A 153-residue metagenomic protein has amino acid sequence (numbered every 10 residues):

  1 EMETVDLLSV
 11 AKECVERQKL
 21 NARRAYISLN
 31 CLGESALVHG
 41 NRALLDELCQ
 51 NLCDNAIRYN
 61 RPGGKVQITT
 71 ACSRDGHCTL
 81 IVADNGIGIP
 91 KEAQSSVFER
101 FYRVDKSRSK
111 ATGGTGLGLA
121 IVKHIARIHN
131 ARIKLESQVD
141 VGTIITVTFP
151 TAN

Functional and structural regions predicted by a protein language model:
E1, G33, L37-G40: Conserved micro-motifs of the catalytic ATP-binding
E1-E16, C72: A conserved beta-strand-to-alpha-helix junction within the catalytic ATP-binding
N21-C31: Short conserved segments within the C-terminal catalytic ATPase subdomain
A56-I57: Short helix-loop "hinge" at the ATP-lid/N-box region of the Bergerat-fold HATPase_c
G63-G76: Short beta-strand/loop element within the Bergerat-fold HATPase_c
I89-R103: Short conserved segment of the HATPase_c
